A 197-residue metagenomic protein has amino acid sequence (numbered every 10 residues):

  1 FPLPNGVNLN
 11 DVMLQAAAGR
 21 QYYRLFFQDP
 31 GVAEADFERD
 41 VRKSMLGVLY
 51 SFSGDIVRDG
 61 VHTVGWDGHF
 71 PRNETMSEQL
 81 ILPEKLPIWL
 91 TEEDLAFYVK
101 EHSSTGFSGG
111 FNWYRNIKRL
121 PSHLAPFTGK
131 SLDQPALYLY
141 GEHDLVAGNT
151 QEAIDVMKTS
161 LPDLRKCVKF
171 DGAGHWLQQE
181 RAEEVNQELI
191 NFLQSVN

Functional and structural regions predicted by a protein language model:
F1-R165: Flexible "cap/lid" subdomain of the alpha/beta-hydrolase fold that forms the substrate-access gate
P162-N197: Catalytic active-site module of serine/aspartate enzymes centered on a nucleophile-bearing elbow/loop
